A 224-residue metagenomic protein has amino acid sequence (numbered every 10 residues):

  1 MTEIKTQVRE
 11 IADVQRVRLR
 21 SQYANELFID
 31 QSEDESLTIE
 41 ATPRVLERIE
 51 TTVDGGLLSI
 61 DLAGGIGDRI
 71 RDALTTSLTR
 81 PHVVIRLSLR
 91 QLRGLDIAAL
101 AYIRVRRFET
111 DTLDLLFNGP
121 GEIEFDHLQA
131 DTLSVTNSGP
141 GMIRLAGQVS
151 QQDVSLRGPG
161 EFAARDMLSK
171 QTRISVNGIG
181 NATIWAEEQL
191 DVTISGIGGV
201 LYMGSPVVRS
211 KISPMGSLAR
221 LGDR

Functional and structural regions predicted by a protein language model:
M1-R224: Intrinsically disordered, low-complexity terminal regions
